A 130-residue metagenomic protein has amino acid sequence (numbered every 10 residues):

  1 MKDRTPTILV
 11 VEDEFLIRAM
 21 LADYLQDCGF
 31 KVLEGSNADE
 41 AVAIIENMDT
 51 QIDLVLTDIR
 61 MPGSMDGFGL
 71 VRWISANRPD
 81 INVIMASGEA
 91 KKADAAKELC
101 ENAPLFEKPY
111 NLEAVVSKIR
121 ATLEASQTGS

Functional and structural regions predicted by a protein language model:
E12: Conserved acidic carboxylate
A19-D27: Charged docking surfaces used in two-component/phosphorelay signaling
A22, E107-L123, Q127: C-terminal output helix
E34-L54: Acidic, metal-coordinating helix/loop segments flanking the phosphotransfer/catalytic sites of two-component signaling
N37, M65-G69: Acidic catalytic/metal-coordinating carboxylates
A43, F68-D80: Short amphipathic alpha-helix used as the core "switch/output" element in two-component signaling
D58-I59: Active-site residues of response regulator receiver
I84-A86: Hydrophobic/aromatic residues positioned on beta-strands within the core alpha/beta folds
